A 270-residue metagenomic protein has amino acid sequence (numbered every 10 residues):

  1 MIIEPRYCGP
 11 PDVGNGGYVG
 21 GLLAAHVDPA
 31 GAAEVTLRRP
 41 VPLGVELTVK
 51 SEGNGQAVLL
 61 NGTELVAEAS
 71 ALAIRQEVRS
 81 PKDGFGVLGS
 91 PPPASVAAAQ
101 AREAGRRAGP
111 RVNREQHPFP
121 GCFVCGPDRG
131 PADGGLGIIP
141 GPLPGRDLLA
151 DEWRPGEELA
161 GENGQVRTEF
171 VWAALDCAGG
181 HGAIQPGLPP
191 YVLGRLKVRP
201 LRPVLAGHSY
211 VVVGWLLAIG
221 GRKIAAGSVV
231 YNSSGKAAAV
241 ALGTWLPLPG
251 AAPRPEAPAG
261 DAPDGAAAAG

Functional and structural regions predicted by a protein language model:
M1, N54-V58, S70-G164, P263-G270: Non-catalytic linker/capping segments at the edges of enzyme domains
E4, E52, L72-I74, R154-G156 (+4 more regions): Solvent-exposed residues in well-ordered beta-strands and their adjoining turns, especially edge/terminal strands
P5-G9, A160-G161: Short hinge/gating elements
Y7, P11, V19-N54, D176-V211 (+2 more regions): Hydrophobic beta-strand-centered segment that forms part of the acyl-chain substrate-binding groove
A25-P91: Extended, compositionally biased flexible segments
G137-L148, G161, T168-G182, G187-P189 (+1 more regions): Conserved mixed alpha/beta catalytic, RNA-binding, or beta-rich assembly cores of soluble enzyme, regulatory
P189, K197-G260: Accessory, usually C-terminal, subdomains that scaffold auxiliary metal cofactors
